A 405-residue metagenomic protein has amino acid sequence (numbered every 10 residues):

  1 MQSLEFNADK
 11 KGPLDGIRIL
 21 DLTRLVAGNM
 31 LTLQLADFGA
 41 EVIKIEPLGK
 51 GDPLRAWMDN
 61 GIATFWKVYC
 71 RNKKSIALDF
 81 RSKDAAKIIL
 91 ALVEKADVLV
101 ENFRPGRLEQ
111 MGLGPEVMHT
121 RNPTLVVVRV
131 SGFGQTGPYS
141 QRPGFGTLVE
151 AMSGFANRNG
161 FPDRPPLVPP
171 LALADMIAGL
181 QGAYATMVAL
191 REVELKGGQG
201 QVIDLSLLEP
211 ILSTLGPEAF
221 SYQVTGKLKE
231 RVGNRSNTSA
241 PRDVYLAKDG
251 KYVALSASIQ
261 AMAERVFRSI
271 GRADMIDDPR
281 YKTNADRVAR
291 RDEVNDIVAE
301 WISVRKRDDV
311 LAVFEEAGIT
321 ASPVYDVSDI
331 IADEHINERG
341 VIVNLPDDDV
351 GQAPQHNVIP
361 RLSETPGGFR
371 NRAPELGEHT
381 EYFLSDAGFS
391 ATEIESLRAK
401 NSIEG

Functional and structural regions predicted by a protein language model:
M1-A185, A189-K196, R231, E375 (+1 more regions): N-terminal helix-loop segment corresponding to the beta1-alpha1 unit of nucleotide/adenylate-binding folds
G49, F133-G134, L207-L212, D249-K251 (+3 more regions): Glycine-rich beta-alpha junction loops
W66, V232-N237, D243-V244, V350-A353 (+1 more regions): Short Gly/Pro-enriched turn/cap motifs at secondary-structure boundaries
P166-I177, G200-V202, V232-S236, A240-R242 (+3 more regions): A short glycine-threonine-serine/GTX helix/turn-capping micro-motif
G179-G200, S213-T225, R268-A273: Oxidoreductase and adenylate-handling cofactor-binding alpha/beta cores
Q199-L208, E395-R398: Beta-strand segments within the central parallel beta-sheet cores of soluble alpha/beta enzyme folds
P241-A317, A321: Aromatic-enriched alpha-helical interface/lid elements that frame and gate functional surfaces
E316-R370: A glycine-rich dinucleotide-binding beta-alpha-beta segment and adjacent secondary-structure elements that constitute
